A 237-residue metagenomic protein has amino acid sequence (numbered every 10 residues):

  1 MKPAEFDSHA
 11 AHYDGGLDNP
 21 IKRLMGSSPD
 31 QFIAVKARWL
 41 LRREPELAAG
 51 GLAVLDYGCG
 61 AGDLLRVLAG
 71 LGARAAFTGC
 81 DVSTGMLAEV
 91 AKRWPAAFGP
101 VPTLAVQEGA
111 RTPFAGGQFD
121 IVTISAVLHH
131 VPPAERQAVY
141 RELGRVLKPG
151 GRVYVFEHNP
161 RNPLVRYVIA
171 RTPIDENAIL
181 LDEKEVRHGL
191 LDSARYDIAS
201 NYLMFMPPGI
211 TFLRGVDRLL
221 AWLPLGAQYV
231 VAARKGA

Functional and structural regions predicted by a protein language model:
M1-K22: N-terminal, positively charged/glycine-rich alpha-helical extensions of SAM-dependent methyltransferases
D30-G50, V67: Conserved alpha-helix/loop element of class I SAM-dependent methyltransferases that forms part of the SAM/SAH-binding
L55, D63-R111: Class I SAM-dependent methyltransferase SAM/SAH-binding core
A110-I121: A short acidic, Gly/Pro-enriched loop at the edge of an enzyme's catalytic core that lines a small-molecule cofactor
Q137-P149: A short glycine-rich, Lys/Arg-flanked "PGG" loop and its adjoining helix->strand segment in the class I
G150-E157: Conserved beta-strand signature within the Rossmann-like core of class I S-adenosyl-L-methionine
R152, I198-A237: A C-terminal cap/extension of S-adenosyl-L-methionine-dependent methyltransferases that defines the acceptor-substrate
I169-E185: Acceptor-substrate binding/catalytic loop of class I
